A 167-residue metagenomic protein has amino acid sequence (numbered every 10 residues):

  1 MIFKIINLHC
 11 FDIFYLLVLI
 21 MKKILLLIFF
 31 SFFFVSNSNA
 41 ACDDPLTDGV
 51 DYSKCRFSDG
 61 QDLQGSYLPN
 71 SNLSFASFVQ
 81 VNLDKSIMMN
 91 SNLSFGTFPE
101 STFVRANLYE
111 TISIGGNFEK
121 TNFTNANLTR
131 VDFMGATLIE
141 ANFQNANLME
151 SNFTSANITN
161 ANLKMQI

Functional and structural regions predicted by a protein language model:
I2-D62: N-terminal capping/linker segments that flank leucine-rich repeat
A40-I167: Tandem repeat scaffolds
